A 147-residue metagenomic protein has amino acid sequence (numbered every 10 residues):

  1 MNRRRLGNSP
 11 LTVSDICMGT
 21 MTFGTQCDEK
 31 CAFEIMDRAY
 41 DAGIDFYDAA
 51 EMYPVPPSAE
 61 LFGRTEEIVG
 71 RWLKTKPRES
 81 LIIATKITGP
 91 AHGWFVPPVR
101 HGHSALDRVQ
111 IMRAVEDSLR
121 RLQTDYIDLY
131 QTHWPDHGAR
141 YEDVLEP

Functional and structural regions predicted by a protein language model:
M1-L81: N-terminal binding-site loop/beta-alpha segment at the start of enzyme catalytic domains that lines or forms
M21-F23, M52, K86-P90, T132-P135: Active-site beta-loop-alpha junctions enriched in small/polar residues
T25, P54-P56, A91-G93, G138-A139: Short catalytic/ligand-binding loop motif for oxyanion handling, primarily in non-cytosolic enzymes, centered on
F46-A50, I82-K86, Y126-Q131: Short beta-strand segments at enzyme active-site cores
M52-Y53, T75-S104: Structural motif corresponding to the early beta-alpha repeats
I68-W72, K86, Q110, A114-D117: Generic beta-strand or strand-like secondary-structure segments
W94-P147: Glycine/proline-rich, positively charged, aromatic-decorated active-site loop/lid region on the catalytic face
